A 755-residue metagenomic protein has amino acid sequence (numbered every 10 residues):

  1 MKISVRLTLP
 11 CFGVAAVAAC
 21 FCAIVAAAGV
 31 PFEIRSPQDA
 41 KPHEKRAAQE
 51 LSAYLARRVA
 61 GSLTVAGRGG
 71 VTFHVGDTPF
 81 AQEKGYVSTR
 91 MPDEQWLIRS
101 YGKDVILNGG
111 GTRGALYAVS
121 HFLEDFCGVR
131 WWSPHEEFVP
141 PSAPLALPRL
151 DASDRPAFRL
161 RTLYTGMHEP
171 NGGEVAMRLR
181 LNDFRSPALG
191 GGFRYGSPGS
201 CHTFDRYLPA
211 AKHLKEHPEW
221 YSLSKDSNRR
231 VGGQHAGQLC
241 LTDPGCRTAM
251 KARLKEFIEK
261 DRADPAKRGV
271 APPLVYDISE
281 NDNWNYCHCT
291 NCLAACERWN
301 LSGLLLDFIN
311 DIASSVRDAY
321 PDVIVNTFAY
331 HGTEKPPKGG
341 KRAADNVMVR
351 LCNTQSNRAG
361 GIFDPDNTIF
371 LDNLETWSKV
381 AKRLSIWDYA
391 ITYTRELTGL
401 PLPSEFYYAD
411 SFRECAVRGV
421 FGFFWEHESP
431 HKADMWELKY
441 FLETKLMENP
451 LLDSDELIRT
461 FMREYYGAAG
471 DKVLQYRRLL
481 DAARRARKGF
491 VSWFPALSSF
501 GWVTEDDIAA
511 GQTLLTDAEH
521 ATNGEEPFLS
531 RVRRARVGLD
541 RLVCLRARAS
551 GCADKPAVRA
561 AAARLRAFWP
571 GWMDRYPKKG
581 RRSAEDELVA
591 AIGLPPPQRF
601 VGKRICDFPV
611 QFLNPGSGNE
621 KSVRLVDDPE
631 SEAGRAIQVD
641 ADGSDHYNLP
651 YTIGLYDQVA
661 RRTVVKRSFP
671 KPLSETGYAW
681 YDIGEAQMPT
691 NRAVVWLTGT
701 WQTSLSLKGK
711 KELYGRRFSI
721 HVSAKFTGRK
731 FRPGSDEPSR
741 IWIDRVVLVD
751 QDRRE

Functional and structural regions predicted by a protein language model:
V17-A18, C22-L97, S142-A152: Acidic, contiguous N-terminal accessory segments
P42, A47-E50, Y54, S88-D307 (+3 more regions): Feature activates predominantly on carbohydrate-active enzymes
T242-C246, E256, T368-D471, Q475: Structured mid-domain segments that build the active-site/substrate or prosthetic-cofactor binding neighborhood
I309-P336, L384-I391, W425: Aromatic-lined carbohydrate-recognition surfaces of secreted/lumenal glycan-active proteins
N326-Q355, G399-S404, K432-K439: Substrate-binding cleft/loops of secretory-pathway carbohydrate-active enzymes
G339, L446-Y651, V659-A660, P672 (+2 more regions): Catalytic domains of carbohydrate-active enzymes that cleave complex glycans
Q658-K711: Extracellular carbohydrate recognition and processing domains and analogous Trp-centered ligand-binding platforms
W701-D750: Extracellular carbohydrate recognition
